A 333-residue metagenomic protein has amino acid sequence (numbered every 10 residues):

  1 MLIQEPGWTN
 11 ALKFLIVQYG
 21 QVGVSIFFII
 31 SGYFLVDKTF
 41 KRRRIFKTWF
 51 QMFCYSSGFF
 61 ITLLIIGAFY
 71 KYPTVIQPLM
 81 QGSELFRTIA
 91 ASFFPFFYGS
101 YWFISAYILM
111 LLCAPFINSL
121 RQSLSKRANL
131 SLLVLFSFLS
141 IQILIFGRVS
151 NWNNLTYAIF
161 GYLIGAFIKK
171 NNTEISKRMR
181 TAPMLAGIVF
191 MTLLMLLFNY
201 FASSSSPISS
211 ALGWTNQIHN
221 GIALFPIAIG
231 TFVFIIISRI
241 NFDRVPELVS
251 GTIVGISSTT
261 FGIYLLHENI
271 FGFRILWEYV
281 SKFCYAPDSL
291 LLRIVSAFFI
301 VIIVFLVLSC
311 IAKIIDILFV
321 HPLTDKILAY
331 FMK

Functional and structural regions predicted by a protein language model:
M1-Q4, L64-I65, N199, E268-F271: Alpha-helical transmembrane segments of multi-pass membrane proteins
A11-V24, A90-A106, L144-G161, L196-F232 (+1 more regions): Interfacial loop-to-helix transition and helix-capping segments at the boundaries of transmembrane helices
V17-S25, S31, L35-G99, M110 (+4 more regions): Transmembrane alpha-helical segments and their boundary/interface "anchor" motifs in multi-pass integral membrane
G23-K38, F103-N118, I141-K177, G221-R244 (+1 more regions): Specific transmembrane alpha-helix
R43-Q51, W102, N129-L132, N153 (+6 more regions): Alpha-helical transmembrane segments of integral membrane proteins
Q51-G82, F86-R87, A91, M110 (+2 more regions): Hydrophobic membrane-embedded alpha-helices and membrane-water interface caps/short interhelical or interfacial loops
I175-G262, E268-F299: Alpha-helical transmembrane segments and terminal signal-anchor/GPI-anchor hydrophobic tails, characterized by long
L276-A286, L290, I315-K333: Membrane-proximal cytoplasmic C-terminal regulatory module of class A 7TM GPCRs
